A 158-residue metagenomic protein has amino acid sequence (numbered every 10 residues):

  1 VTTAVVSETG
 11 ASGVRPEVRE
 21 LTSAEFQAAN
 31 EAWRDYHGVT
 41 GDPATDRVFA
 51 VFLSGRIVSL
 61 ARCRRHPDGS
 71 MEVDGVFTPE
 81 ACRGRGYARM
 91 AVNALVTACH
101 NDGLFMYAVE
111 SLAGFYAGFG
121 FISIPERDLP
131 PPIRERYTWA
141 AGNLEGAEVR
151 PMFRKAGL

Functional and structural regions predicted by a protein language model:
V1-T22, R150-L158: Conserved N-terminal entry element of GNAT/NAT acetyltransferase domains
P16, E20-L21, E31-D42: Helix-loop element at the rim of GNAT/NAT acetyltransferase active sites that forms part of the acceptor-substrate
D35-E80: A conserved beta-strand-loop-helix scaffold within acyl/acetyltransferase catalytic domains
D46, E145-F153: Short hydrophobic/aromatic beta-strand or adjacent loop that forms the aromatic wall/cage of a ligand/substrate-binding
T78, G84-T97: Conserved acetyl-CoA-binding loop-helix of GNAT-fold acetyltransferases
A98-S111: Conserved GNAT acetyl-CoA-binding A-motif
E110-N143: Conserved active-site alpha-helix within GNAT-family acetyltransferase domains
